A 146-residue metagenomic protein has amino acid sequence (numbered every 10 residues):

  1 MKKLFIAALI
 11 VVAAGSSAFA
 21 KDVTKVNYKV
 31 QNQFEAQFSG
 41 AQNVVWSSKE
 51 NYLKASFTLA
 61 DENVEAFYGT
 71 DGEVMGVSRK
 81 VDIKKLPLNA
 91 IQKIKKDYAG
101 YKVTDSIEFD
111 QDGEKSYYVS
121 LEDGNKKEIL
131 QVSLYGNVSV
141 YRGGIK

Functional and structural regions predicted by a protein language model:
M1-T24, F34: Bacterial Sec-dependent N-terminal signal peptides
K21-K146: Interaction-mediating elements
